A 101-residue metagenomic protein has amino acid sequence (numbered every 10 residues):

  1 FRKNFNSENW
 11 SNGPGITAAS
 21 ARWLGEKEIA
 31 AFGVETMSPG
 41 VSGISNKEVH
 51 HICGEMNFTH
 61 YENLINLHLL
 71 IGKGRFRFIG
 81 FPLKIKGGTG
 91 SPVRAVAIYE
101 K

Functional and structural regions predicted by a protein language model:
F1-K101: Active-/binding-site microenvironments in catalytic and ligand-binding cores
